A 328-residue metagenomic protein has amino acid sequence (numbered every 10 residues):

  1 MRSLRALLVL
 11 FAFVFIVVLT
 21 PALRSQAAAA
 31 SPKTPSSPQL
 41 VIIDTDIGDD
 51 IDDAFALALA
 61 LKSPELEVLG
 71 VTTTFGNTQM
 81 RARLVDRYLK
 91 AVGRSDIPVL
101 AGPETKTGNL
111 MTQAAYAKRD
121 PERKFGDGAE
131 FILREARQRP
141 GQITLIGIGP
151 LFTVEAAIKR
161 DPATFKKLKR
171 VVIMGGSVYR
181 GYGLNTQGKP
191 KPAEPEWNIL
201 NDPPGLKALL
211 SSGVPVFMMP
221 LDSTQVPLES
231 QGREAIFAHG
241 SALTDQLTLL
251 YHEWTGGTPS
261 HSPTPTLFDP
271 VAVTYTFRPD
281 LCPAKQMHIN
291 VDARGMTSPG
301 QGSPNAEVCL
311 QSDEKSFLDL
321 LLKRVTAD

Functional and structural regions predicted by a protein language model:
M1-A6: Positively charged n-region of N-terminal signal peptides that target proteins for export
L8-A22: Bacterial N-terminal signal peptides
T20-P32: Signal peptide processing junction and immediate N-terminal pro/mature segment of secreted/exported proteins
K33, S37-Q39, I43, Q79-Q138 (+2 more regions): Metal-dependent C-N hydrolase catalytic cores
T34-T45, I51-R83, D120-M218, T224: Active-site histidine-anchored catalytic micro-motif
P35-P38, F55-K62, E67, W197-L200 (+1 more regions): Conformational coupling and interaction surfaces
T78-L84, S177-G181, V291-N305: Short, mixed-charge aromatic SLiMs
R81, L110-T112, Y182-N185, E229-Q231: Short, well-ordered secondary-structure micro-motifs
